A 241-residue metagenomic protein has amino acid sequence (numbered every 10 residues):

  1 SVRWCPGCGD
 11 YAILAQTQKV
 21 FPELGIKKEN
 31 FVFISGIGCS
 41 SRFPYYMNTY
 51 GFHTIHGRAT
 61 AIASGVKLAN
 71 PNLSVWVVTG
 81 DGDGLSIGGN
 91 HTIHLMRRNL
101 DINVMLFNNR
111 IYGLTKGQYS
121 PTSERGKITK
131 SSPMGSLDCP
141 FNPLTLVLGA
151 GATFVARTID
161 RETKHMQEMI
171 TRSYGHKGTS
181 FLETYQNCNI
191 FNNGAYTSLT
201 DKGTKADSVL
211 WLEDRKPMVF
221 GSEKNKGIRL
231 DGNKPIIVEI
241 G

Functional and structural regions predicted by a protein language model:
V2-I55: Active-site diphosphate/adenylate-binding microenvironment
V32-S35, V77, V104-F107, V155-I159 (+1 more regions): General beta-strand structural signal in soluble alpha/beta enzymes
I37-G113, Q167: Thiamine diphosphate
N72, S120-S173: Conserved thiamine diphosphate
G89-M96, L114-K127, L146: Active-site-proximal loop->helix
T153-W211: ATP/pyrophosphate-binding catalytic subdomain of soluble kinases
I190-G241: Flexible, low-complexity linker and terminal segments
